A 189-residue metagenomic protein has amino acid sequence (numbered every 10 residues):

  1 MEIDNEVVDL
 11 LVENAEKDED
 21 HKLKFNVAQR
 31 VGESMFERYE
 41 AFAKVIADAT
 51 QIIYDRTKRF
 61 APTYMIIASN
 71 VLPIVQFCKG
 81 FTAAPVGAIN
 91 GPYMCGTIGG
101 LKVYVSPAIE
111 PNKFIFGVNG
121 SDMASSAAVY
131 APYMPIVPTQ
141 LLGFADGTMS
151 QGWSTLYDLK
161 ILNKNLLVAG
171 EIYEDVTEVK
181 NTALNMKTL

Functional and structural regions predicted by a protein language model:
M1-L23, K58-R59, M65, V103 (+2 more regions): Long, contiguous amphipathic alpha-helices that act as assembly "spine/axial" helices in icosahedral shell and virion
E2-I3, E33-K44: Alpha-helix boundary/N-cap detector
A15-E37: Acidic/histidine-rich catalytic neighborhood
A28-R30, E40-A41, A47-Q51, Y64 (+1 more regions): Sequence/fold signature of self-assembling virion shell proteins
I53-T57: Surface-exposed acidic, glycine-flexible loop patches that form ligand/cofactor-binding and adhesion interfaces
